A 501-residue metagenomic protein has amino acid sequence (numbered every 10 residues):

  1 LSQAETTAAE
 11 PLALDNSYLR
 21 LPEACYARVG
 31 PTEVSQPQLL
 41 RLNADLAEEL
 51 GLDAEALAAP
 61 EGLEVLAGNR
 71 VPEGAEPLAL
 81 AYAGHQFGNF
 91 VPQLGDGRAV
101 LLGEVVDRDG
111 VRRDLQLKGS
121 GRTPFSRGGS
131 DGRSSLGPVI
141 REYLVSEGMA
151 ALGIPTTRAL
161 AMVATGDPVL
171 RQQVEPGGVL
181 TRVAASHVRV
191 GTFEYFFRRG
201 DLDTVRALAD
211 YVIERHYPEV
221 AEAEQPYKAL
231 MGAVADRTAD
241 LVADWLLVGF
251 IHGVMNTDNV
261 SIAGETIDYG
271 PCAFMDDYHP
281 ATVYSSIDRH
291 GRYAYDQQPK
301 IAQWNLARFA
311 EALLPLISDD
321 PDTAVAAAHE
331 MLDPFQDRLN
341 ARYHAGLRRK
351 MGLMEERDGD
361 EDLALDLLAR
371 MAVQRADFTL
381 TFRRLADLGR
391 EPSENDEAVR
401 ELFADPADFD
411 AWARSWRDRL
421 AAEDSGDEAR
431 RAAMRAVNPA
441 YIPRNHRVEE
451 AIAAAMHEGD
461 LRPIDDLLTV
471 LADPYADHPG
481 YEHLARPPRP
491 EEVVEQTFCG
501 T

Functional and structural regions predicted by a protein language model:
L1-Y82, Y284, R289-T501: Regulatory N- and C-terminal appendages and interdomain linkers associated with kinase/kinase-like NTP transferase
S2-E5, Y18-L21, A99-E104, A164-V169 (+4 more regions): Short, mixed-charge, low-aromatic patches
A8-A9, D15-N16, P22-C25, Q86-N89 (+6 more regions): Short secondary-structure boundary micro-motifs
G30-P31, D131-R133, K228-A229: Short, contiguous strand/loop micro-motifs
Q36-L39, A44-G62, L66-E222, I262-E265 (+7 more regions): Conserved ATP-binding subdomain of kinase catalytic cores across diverse folds
L136-V139, P168-H252, A263-D362, D366: ATP-dependent phospho-/nucleotidyl transfer catalytic cores
V254-M255, V260: Hydrophobic HxD+1 residue recognition
